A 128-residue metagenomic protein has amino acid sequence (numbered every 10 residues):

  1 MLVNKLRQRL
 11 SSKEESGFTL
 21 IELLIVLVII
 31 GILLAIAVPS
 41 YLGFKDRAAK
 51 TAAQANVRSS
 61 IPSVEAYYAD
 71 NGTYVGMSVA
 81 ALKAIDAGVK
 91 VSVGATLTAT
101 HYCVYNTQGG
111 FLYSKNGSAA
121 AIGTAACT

Functional and structural regions predicted by a protein language model:
M1-F18: N-terminal leader/signal peptides at the extreme start of proteins
R7-S12, G43-F44, S59-P62, Y68: Primary detection of the long, small/polar-rich alpha-helical "axial" segments characteristic of bacterial flagellar
E14-Y41: N-terminal single-pass transmembrane signal-anchor helix
E22, T51-Q54, G123: Compositionally biased non-globular segments, especially hydrophobic aliphatic-rich helices of signal peptides
L27, Q54, I61: Conserved catalytic core of two-component sensor histidine kinases
L42-V57: Aliphatic-rich helix starts adjacent to a transmembrane/signal segment
P62-T128: Periplasmic/extracellular, small/polar-rich flexible segments of pilin-like filament-forming proteins
